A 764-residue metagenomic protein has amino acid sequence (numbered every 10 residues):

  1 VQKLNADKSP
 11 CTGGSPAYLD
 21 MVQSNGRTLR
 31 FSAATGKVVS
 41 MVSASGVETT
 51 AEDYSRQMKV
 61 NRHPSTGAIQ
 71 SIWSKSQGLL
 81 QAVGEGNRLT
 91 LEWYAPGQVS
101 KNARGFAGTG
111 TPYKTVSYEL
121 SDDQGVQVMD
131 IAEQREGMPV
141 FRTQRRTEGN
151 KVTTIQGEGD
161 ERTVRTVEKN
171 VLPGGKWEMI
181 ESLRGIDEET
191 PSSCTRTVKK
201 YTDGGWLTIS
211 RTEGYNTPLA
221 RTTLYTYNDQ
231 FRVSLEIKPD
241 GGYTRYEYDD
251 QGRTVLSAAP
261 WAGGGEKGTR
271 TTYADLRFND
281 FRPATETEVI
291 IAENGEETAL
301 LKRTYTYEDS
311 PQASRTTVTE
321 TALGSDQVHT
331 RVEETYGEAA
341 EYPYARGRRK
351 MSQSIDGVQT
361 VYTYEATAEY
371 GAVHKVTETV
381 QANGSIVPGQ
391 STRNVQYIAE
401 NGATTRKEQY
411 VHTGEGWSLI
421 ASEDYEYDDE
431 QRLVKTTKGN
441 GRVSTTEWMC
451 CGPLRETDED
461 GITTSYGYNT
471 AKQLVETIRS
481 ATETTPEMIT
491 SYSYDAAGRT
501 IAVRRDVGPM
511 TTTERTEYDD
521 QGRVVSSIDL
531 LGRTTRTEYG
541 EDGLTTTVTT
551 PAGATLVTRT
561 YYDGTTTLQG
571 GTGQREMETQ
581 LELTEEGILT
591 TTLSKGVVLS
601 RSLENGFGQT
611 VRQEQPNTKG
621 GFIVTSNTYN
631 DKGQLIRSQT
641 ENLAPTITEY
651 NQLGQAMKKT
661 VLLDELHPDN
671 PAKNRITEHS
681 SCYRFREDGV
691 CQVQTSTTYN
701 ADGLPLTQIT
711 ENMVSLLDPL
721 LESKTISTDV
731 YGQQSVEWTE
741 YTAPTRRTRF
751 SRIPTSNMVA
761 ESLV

Functional and structural regions predicted by a protein language model:
V1-V764: Extended charged/polar low-complexity repeat regions
